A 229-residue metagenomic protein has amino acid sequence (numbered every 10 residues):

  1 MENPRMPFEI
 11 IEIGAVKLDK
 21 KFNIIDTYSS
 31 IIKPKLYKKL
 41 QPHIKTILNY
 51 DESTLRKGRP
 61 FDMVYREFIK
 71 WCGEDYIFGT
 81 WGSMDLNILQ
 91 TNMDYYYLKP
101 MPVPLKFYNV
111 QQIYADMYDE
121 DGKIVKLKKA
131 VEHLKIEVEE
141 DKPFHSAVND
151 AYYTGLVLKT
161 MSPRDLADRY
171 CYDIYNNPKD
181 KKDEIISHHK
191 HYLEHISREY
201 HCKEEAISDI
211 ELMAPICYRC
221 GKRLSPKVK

Functional and structural regions predicted by a protein language model:
M1-Q90: Conserved non-catalytic scaffold segment of RNase H-like nuclease domains
K45, E52-L55, I113-A151: Active-site-proximal helix-loop-helix substrate-binding element of RNase H-like nuclease domains
E67-K70, N87, T91, K129 (+3 more regions): Residue-level signal for well-ordered alpha-helical scaffold segments within enzymatic catalytic domains
T91-Y97: A short secondary-structure junction motif
N92, A147, A151-M161, D165: AAA+ P-loop ATPase catalytic core
M101-Y114: Conserved beta-strand -> loop -> alpha-helix junction used to position metal-binding or nucleic-acid-contacting
V157-K229: Acidic two-metal-ion nuclease catalytic site recognized across multiple nuclease folds, prominently DnaQ/RNase D-T
